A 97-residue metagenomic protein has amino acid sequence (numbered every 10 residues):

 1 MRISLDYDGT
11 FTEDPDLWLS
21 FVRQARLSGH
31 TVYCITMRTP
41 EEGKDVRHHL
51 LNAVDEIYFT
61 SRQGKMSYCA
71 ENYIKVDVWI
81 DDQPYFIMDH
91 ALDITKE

Functional and structural regions predicted by a protein language model:
M1-M66: Alpha-helical substrate-recognition element adjacent to the catalytic core
E42-E97: C-terminal cap/substrate-recognition subdomain and adjoining C-terminal extension of metal-dependent phosphatase-like
